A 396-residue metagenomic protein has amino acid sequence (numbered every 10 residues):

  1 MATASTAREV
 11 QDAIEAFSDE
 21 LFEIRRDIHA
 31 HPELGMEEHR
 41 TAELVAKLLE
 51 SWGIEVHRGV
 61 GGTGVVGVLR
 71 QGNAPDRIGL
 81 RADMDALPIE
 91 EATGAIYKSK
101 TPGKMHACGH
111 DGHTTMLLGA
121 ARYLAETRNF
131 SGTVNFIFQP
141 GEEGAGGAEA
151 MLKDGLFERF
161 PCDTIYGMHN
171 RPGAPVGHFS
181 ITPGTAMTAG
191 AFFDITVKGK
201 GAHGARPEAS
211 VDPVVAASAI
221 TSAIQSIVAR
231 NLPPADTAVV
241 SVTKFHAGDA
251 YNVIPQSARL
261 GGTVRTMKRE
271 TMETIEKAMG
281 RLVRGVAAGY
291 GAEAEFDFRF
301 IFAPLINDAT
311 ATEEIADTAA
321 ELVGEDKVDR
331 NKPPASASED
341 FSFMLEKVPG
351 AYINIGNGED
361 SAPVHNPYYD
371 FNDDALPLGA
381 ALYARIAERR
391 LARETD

Functional and structural regions predicted by a protein language model:
M1-S5, S218-D396: Metal-dependent amide/peptide-bond hydrolase catalytic core, centered on the "pita-bread" metallohydrolase fold
A2-H106, D111, T115-F130: Acidic/His- and Gly-rich active-site-bordering loop/insert found across diverse amide/peptide-bond hydrolases
I28, G67, L80, H110 (+8 more regions): Divalent metal-coordination and catalytic microenvironments
E33, E37, E143, E295: Contiguous, non-catalytic segments that form substrate-binding/exosite surfaces or channel walls
H57, N135-I137, E295: A structural signal for isolated positions on well-ordered beta-strands in alpha/beta enzyme cores
V65-V66, L87-I89, T93-M105, D111-G112 (+3 more regions): Histidine/acidic-residue-rich, glycine-tolerant segments that coordinate divalent metal ions
L69, V197-G199, V264-T266: Short beta-strand-to-loop capping motifs
G79-R81, E90, F193-I195, Y352-G358: Non-cysteine beta-strand/loop elements that form the S-adenosyl-L-methionine
